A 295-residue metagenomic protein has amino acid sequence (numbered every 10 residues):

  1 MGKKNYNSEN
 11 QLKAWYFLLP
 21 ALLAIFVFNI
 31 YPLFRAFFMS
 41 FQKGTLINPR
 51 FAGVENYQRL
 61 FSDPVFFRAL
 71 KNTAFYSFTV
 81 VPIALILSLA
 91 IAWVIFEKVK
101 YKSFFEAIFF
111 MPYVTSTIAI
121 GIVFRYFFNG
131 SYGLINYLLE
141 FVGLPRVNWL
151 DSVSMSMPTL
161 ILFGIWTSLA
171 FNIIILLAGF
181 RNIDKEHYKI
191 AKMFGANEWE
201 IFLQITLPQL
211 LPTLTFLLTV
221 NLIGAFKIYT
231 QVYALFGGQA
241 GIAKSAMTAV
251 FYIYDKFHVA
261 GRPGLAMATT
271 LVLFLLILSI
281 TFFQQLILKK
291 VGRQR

Functional and structural regions predicted by a protein language model:
K4-R295: A structural signal for multi-pass alpha-helical bundles of membrane permease subunits that mediate small-molecule
